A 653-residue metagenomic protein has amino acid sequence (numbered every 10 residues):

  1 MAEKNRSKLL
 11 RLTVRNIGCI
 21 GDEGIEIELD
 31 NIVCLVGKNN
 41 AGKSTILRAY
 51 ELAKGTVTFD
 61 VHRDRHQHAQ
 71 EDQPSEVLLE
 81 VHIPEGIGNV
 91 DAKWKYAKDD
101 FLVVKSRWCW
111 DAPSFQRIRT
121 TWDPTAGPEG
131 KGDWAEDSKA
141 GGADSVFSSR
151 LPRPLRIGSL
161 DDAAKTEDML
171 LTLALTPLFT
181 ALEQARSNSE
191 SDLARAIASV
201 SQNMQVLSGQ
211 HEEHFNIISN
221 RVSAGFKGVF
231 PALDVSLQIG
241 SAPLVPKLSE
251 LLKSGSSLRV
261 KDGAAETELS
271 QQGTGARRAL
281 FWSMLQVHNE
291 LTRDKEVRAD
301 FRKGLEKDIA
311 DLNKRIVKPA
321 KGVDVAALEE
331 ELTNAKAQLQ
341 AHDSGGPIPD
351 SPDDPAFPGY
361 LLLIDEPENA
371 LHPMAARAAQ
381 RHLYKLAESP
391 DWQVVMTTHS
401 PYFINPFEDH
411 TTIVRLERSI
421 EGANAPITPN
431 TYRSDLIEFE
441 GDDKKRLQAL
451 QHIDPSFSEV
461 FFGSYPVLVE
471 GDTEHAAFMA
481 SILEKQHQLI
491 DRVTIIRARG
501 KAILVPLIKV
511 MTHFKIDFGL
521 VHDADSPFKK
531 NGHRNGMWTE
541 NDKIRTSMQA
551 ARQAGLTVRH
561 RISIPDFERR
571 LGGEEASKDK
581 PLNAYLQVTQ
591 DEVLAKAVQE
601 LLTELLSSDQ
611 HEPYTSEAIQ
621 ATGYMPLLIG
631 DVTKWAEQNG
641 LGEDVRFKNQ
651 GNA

Functional and structural regions predicted by a protein language model:
M1, K95-Y96, V146-S148, G346 (+4 more regions): Acidic, Mg2+-coordinating catalytic modules of nucleic-acid enzymes
M1-L52, R65-Q67: Pre-Walker A-like glycine/lysine-rich segment at the N-terminus of P-loop NTPase domains
E3-K4, K165-L170, L178-L361: Extended helical coiled-coil dimerization/tether regions that scaffold and oligomerize large DNA-maintenance assemblies
L47-L102: Conserved P-loop NTP-binding catalytic core
A53-H62, N289-D294, A387-P390: Post-Walker A helix-loop "phosphate-sensing" segment adjacent to the P-loop in P-loop NTPases
G88, A92-N216, N220: Electropositive, glycine-dotted interaction segments that contact anionic polymers or phosphate-rich ligands
P355, K385-S389, Q393-M396, Y402-S464 (+2 more regions): Conserved P-loop NTPase catalytic core
D365-P367: Walker B catalytic acidic pair
